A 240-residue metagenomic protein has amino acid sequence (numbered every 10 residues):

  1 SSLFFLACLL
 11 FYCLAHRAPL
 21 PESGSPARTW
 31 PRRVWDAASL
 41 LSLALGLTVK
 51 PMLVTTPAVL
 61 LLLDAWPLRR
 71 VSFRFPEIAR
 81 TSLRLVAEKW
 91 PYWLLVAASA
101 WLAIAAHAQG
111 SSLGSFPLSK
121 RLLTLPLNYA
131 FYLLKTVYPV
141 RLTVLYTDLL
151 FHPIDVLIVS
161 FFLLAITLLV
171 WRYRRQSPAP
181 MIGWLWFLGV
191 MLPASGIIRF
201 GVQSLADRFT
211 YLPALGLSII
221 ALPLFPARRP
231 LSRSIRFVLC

Functional and structural regions predicted by a protein language model:
S1-C240: Polytopic membrane enzymes that build or remodel cell-surface glycoconjugates and lipids
